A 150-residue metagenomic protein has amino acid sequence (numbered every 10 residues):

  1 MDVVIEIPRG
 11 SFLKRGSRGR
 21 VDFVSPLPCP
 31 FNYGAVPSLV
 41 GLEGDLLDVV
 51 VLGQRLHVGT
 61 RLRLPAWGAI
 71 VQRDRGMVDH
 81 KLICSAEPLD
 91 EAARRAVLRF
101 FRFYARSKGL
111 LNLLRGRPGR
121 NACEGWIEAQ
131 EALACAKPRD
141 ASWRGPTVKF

Functional and structural regions predicted by a protein language model:
M1-F150: Hydrophobic N-terminal alpha-helices or hydrophobic patches in metabolic proteins across all domains of life
